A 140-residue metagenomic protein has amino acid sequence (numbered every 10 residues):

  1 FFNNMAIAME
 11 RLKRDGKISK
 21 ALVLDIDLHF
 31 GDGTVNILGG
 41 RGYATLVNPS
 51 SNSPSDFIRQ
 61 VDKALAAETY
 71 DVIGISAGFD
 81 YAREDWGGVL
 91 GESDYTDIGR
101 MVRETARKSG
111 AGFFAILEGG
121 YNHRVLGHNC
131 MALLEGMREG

Functional and structural regions predicted by a protein language model:
F1-G140: A general "terminal functional-core" signal
